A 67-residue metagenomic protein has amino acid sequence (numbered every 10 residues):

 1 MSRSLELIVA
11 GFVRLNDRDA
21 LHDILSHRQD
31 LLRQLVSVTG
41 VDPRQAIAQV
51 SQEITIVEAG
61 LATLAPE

Functional and structural regions predicted by a protein language model:
M1-S37: N-terminal acidic leader/helix
D23-E67: Short, charge-rich amphipathic interface segments used for partner binding and complex assembly
